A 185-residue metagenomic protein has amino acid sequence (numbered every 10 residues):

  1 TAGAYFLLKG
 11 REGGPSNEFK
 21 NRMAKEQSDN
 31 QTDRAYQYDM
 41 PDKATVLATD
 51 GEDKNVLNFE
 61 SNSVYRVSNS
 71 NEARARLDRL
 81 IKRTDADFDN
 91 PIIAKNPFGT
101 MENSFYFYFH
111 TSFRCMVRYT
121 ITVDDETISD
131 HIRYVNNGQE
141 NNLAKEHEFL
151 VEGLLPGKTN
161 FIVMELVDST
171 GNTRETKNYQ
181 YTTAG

Functional and structural regions predicted by a protein language model:
T1-Y5: Hydrophobic membrane-insertion alpha-helices, especially the h-region of bacterial N-terminal signal peptides
G10-V117, A184-G185: N-terminal non-catalytic regions of secreted/periplasmic and cell-surface proteins
S68, P156, S169-G185: Extended, polar beta-sheet/loop recognition surfaces of beta-rich domains that mediate binding to diverse ligands
T100, S112, N142-A144, L155-G157: Surface-exposed coil/turn segments at beta-strand junctions on protein surfaces, enriched
Y119-V123: Conserved aromatic beta-strand anchor motif in extracellular beta-sandwich/beta-rich domains
T127-N142: Solvent-exposed serine/threonine-rich low-complexity stretches and specific carbohydrate-binding patches
K145-L150: Short S/T/G- and acidic-enriched coil/turn segments that sit immediately N-terminal to beta-strands in beta-sandwich
L154, K158-L166: Short beta-strand segments enriched for Tyr within beta-sheet-rich domains, predominantly fibronectin type III
